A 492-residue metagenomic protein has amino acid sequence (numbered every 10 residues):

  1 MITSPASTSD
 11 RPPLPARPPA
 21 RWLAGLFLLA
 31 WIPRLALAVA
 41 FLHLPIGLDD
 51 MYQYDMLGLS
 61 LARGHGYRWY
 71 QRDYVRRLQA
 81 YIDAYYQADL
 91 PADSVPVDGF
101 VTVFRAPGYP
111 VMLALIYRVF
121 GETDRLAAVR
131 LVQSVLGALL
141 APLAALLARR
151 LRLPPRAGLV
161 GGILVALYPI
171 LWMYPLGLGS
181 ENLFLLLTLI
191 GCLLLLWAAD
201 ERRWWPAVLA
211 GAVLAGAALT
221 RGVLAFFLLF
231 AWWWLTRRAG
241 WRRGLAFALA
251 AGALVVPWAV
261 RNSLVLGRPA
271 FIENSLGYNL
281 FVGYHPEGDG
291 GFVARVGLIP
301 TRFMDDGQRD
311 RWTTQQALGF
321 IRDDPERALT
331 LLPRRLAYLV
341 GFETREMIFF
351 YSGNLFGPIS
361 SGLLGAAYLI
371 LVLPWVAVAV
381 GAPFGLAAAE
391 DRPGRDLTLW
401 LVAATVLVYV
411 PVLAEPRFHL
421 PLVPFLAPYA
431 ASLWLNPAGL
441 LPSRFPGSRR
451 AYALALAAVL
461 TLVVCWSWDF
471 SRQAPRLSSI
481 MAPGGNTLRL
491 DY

Functional and structural regions predicted by a protein language model:
P5-T8, E201-R203, F227-G252, A259 (+2 more regions): Perimembrane helix-loop-helix junctions
R11-P13, L151-R152, G191-L209, A217 (+3 more regions): Membrane-interface transmembrane helices that cradle and orient dolichyl/undecaprenyl
A20-G25, L126-A127, A141-L167, L185-L186 (+2 more regions): Transmembrane-helix signature of polytopic, membrane-embedded enzymes that assemble or transfer cell-envelope glycans
D49, A128-L136, V160-L195, W204-A207 (+2 more regions): Multi-pass, polyprenyl lipid-linked donor-dependent membrane glycosyltransferases
G66, Y70-S94, S263, P269-M347: Membrane-proximal stem/loop segments at transmembrane-domain junctions that anchor or position
P96-A114, V119-P142, L159-G162, Y174 (+2 more regions): Loop-to-helix entry region of an early transmembrane alpha helix in multi-pass inner-membrane enzymes
T123-A128, A328-T398: Membrane-interface anchor segments at the N-terminal boundary of transmembrane helices in multi-pass membrane enzymes
A128-R152, I190, V380-F384: Transmembrane-helix motifs of polytopic, lipid-linked glycan transferases
